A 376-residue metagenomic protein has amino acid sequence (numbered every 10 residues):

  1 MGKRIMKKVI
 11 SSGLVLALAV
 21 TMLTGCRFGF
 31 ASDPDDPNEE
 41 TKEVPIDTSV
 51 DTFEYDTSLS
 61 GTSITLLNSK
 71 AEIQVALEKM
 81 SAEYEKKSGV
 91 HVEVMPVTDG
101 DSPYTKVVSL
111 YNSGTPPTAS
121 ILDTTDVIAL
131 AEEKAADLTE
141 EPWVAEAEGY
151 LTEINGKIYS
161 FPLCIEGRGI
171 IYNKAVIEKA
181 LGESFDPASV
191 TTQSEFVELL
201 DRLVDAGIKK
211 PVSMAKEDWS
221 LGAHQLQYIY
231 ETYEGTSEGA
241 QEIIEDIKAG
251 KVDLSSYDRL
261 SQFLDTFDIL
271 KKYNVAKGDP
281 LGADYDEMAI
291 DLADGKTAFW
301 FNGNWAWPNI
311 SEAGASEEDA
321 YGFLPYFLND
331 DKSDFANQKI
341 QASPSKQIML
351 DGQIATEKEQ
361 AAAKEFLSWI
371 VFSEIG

Functional and structural regions predicted by a protein language model:
M6-G29: Sec-dependent N-terminal signal peptides of Gram-positive bacterial secreted proteins and lipoproteins
S11, C26-D126: Conserved N-terminal structural module of periplasmic/extracytoplasmic solute-binding proteins
E40-S58, L122-E178, V197, G322-L324: Hinge/lid segment of periplasmic solute-binding proteins
A82, K86-K87, H91, P96 (+3 more regions): Extracytoplasmic/periplasmic substrate-recognition and gating elements
E83-A147, E153, A175-F185, I290-D291 (+1 more regions): Extracytoplasmic "Venus flytrap"/periplasmic binding protein-like
L130-E132, E148-A188, V197-D201, A215-D246 (+1 more regions): Periplasmic solute-binding protein
A136-Y150, K179, A188-S189, T232-Q262 (+2 more regions): Short, solvent-exposed loop/beta-turn-alpha elements that line the ligand-binding surface or hinge of extracytoplasmic
V197-D201, E242-L281: Glycine-centered hinge/linker elements that transmit conformational signals in sensory and ligand-binding systems
